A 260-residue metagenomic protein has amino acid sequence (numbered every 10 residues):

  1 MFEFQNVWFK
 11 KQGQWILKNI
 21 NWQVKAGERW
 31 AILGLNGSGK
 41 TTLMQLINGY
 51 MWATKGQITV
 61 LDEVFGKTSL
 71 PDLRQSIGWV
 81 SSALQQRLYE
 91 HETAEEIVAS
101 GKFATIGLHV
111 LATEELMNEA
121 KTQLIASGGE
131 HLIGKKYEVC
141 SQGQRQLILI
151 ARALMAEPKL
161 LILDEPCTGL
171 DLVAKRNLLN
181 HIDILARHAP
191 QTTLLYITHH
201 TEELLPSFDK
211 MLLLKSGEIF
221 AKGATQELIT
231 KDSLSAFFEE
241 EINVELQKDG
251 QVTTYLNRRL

Functional and structural regions predicted by a protein language model:
F2, I16-N19: Conserved structural motif at the start of ABC-family nucleotide-binding domains
N48: Helix-to-loop junction immediately C-terminal to a conserved catalytic motif
G56-G66, L73: Conserved ABC transporter NBD signature motif
E114-L132: Conserved ABC ATPase "signature" region
K136-C140: Conserved ABC ATPase signature
L161-E165: Catalytic Walker B motif of ABC-type/P-loop ATPase nucleotide-binding domains
F237-L260: ABC ATPase nucleotide-binding domains
